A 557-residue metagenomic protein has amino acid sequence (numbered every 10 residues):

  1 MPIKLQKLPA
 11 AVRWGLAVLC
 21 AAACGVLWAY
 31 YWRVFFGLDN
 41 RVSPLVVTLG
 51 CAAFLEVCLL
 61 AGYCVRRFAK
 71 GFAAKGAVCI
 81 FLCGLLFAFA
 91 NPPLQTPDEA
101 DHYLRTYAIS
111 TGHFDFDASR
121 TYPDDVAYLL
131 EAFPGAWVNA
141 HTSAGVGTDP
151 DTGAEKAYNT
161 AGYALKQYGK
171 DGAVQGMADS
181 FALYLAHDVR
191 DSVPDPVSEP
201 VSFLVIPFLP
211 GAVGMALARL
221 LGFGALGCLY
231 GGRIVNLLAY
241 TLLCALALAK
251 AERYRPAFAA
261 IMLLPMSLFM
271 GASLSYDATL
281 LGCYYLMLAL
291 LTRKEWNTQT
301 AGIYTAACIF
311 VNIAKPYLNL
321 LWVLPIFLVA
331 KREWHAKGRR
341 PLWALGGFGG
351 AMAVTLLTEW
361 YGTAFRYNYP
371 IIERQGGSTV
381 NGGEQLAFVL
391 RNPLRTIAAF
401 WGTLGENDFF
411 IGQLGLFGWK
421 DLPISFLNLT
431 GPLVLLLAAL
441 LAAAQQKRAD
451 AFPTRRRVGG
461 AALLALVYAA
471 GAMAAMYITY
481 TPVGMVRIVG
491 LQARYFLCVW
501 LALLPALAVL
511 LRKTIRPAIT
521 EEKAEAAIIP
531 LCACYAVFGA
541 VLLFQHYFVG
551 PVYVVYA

Functional and structural regions predicted by a protein language model:
R13-A17, G71, F223-L226, A245-P265: Transmembrane-helix signature of polytopic, membrane-embedded enzymes that assemble or transfer cell-envelope glycans
A23-G50, A353-V354, Y361-I372, A518-A557: Transmembrane helical bundles and short interhelical boundary loops of multi-pass, membrane-embedded
L60, Y230-Y254: Transmembrane-helix motifs of polytopic, lipid-linked glycan transferases
H113-L229: Interfacial juxtamembrane loops and adjacent helix segments that form the catalytic/substrate-binding surfaces
F269-G271, T300-P316, L320-F327, G350: Membrane-interface alpha helices of multi-pass inner-membrane proteins
S273-L280: Short acidic/glycine- and proline-prone juxtamembrane loop motifs at membrane-interface regions of multi-pass membrane
L290-Q299, L321-M352: Perimembrane helix-loop-helix junctions
E359-Q446, V554: Membrane-lumen/periplasm interface segments of multi-pass, membrane-embedded glycan/lipid transferases
